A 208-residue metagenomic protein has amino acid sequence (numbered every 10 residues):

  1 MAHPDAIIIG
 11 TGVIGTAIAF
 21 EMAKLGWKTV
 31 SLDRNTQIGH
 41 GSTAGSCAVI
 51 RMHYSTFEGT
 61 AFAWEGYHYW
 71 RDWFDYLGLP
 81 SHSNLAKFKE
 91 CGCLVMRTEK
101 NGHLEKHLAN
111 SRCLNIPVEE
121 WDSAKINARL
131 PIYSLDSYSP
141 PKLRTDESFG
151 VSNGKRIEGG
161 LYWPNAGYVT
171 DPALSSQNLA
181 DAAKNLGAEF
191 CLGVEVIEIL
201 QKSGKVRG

Functional and structural regions predicted by a protein language model:
M1-I14, V30: Beta1/beta-strand and adjacent pyrophosphate-binding region of the FAD-binding site in flavoprotein oxidoreductases
T11-G12, T16, A124, V194: Structural detector for helix-capping/boundary residues
A19, A23, A182: Gly/Ala-rich phosphate-binding loop of Rossmann-like dinucleotide-binding domains, activating on the conserved
A23-T43: Glycine-rich FAD pyrophosphate-binding loop
R34-G39, S83, E147-G150: Short beta-strand/turn micro-motifs at beta-sheet edges
C47-E147: Dinucleotide-binding Rossmann-like beta1-alpha1 core, especially the glycine-rich loop that anchors the ADP
K100-D181, N185-L192, E198-K205: Flavin (FAD/FMN) cofactor-binding and adjacent substrate-gating region of FAD-dependent oxidoreductase domains
